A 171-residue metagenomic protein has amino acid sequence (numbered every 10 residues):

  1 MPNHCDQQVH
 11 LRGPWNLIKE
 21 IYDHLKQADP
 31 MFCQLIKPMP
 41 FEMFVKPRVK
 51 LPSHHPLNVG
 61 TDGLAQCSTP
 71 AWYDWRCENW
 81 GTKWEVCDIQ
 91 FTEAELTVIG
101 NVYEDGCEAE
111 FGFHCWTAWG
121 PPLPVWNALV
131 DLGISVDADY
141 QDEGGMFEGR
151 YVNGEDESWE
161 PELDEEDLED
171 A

Functional and structural regions predicted by a protein language model:
M1-A171: Long, contiguous binding/interaction regions
